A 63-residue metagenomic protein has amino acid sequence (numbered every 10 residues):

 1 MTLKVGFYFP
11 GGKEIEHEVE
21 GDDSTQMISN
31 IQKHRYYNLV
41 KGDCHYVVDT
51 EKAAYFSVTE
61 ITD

Functional and structural regions predicted by a protein language model:
T2, Y36, Y55: A residue-level signal for beta-strand positions that form part of recognition/binding surfaces within mature
T2-I31: N-terminal acidic leader/helix
T25-M27, Y36, H45-Y46: Alpha-helical interaction segments
Q32-N38: Short, hydrophobic/aromatic-rich segments at coil-to-beta transitions
L39-D63: Short, mixed-charge low-complexity intrinsically disordered segments
